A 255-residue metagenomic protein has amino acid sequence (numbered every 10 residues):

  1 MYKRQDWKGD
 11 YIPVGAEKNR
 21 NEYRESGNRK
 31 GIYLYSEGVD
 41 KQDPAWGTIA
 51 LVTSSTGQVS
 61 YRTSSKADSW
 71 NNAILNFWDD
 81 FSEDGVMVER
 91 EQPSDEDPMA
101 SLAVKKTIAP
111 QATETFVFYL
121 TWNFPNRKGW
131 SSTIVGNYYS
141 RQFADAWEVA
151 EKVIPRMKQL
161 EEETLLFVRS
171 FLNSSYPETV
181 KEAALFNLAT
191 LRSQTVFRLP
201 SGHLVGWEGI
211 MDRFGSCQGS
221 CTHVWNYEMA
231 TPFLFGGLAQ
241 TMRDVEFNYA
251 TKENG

Functional and structural regions predicted by a protein language model:
K3-E83, L102, R127-S175: Polysaccharide-binding surfaces and accessory modules of carbohydrate-active proteins
Q5, P110, W122-F124: Non-catalytic surface loops within mature trypsin-like serine protease
Y35-G38, V52-T56, S64-K66, T107 (+3 more regions): Structured loops at beta-to-helix junctions and adjacent beta-edge loops in soluble globular domains
S82-G85, E91-K105, A112, F116-V117 (+2 more regions): Substrate-binding groove/exosite segments of carbohydrate-active enzymes
